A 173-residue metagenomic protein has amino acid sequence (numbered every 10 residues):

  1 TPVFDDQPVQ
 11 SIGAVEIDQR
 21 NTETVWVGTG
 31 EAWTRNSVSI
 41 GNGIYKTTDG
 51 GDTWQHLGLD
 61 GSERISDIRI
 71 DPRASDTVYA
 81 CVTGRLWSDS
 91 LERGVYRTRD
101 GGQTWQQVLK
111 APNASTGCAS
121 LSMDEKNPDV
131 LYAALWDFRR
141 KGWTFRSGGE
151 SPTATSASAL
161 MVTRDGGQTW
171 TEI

Functional and structural regions predicted by a protein language model:
T1-I173: Beta-propeller blade termini and top-face loops
